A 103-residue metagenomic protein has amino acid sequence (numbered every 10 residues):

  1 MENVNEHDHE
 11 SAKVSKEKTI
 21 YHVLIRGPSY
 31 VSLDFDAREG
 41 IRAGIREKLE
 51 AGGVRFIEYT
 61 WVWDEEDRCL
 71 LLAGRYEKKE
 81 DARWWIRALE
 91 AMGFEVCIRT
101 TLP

Functional and structural regions predicted by a protein language model:
M1-P103: Acidic/polar low-complexity segments and flexible, solvent-exposed patches
